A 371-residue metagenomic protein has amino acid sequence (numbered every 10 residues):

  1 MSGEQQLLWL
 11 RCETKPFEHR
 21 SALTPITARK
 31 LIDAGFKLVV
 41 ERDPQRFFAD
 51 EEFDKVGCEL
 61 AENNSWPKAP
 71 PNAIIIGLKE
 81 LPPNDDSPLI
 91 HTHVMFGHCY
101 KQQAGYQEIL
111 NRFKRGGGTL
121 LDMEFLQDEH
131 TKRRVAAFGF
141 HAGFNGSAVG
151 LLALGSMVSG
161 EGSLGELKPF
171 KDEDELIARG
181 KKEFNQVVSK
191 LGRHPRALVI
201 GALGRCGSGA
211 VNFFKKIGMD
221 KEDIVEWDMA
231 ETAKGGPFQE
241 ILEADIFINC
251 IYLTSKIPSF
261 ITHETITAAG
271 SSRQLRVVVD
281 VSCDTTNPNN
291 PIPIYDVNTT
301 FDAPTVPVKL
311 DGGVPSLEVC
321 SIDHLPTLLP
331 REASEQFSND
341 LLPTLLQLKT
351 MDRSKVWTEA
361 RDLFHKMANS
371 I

Functional and structural regions predicted by a protein language model:
E4-R112: An N-terminal-biased, well-structured beta-alpha scaffold segment characteristic of Rossmann-like dinucleotide-binding
C12-F48, E161-Y252: Glycine-rich phosphate/diphosphate-binding loop of Rossmann-like nucleotide-binding domains
E13-T14, E80-P82, C99, Y252-S255 (+2 more regions): Short glycine-rich anion-binding loops that position phosphate/pyrophosphate groups of nucleotides and phosphorylated
F36, L89-T92, R115-G118, S272-R276 (+1 more regions): A short helix->loop->beta-strand "cap" motif at the edges of active sites that frequently abuts
I74-V158: Phosphate/diphosphate ligand-binding glycine-rich loop within oxidoreductases
T119-K181, V277, S282-I371: Adenosine-phosphate binding glycine-rich loop
W227-G313: Rossmann-like adenosine-cofactor binding region
